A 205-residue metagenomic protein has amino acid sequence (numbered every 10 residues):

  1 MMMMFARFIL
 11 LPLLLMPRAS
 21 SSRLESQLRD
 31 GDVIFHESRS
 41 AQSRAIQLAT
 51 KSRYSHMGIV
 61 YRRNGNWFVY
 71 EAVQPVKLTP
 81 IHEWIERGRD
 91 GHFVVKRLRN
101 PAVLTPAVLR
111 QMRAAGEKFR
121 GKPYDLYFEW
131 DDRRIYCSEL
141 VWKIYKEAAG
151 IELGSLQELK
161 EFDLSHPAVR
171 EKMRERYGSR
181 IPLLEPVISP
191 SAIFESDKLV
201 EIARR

Functional and structural regions predicted by a protein language model:
M1-M2, M16: Generic N-terminal leader/processing signal
M3-L11: Sec-dependent signal peptide recognition, specifically the positively charged N-region followed immediately by
M16-R205: Cysteine-nucleophile amide-bond enzymes
